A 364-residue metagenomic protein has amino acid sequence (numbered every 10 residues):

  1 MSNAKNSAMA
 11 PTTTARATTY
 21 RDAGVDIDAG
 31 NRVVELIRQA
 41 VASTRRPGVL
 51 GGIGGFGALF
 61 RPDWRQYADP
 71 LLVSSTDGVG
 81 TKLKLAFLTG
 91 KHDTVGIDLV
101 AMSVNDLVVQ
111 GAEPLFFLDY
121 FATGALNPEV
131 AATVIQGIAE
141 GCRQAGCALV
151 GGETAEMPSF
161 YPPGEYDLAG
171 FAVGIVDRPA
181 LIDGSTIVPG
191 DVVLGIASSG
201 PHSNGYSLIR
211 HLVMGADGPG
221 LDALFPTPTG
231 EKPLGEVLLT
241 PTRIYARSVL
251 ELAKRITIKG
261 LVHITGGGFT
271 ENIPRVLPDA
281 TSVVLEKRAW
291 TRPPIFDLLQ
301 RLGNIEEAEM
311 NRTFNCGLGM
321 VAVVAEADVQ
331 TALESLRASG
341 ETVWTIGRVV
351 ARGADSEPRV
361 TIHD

Functional and structural regions predicted by a protein language model:
N3-N6, T12, R16-D22, Q39 (+5 more regions): Glycine-/charge-enriched secondary-structure boundary and capping motifs
N31: Glycine-enriched loop-and-adjacent helix/strand subsegments that border the catalytic/binding cleft of enzyme cores
L36, A40-S199: Glycine-rich phosphate/pyrophosphate-binding loop regions near the starts of catalytic domains
W64-R65, G78-V79, V173-I175, S199-P201 (+4 more regions): Short, glycine-/Ser/Thr-/acidic-enriched flexible segments
T76, D167, A180-G230, L234: Short, acidic (Asp/Glu-rich) active-site segment that either coordinates a divalent metal cofactor
L83-L85, G205-S207, W344: A short, polar/proline- and glycine-enriched secondary-structure boundary/capping micro-motif
